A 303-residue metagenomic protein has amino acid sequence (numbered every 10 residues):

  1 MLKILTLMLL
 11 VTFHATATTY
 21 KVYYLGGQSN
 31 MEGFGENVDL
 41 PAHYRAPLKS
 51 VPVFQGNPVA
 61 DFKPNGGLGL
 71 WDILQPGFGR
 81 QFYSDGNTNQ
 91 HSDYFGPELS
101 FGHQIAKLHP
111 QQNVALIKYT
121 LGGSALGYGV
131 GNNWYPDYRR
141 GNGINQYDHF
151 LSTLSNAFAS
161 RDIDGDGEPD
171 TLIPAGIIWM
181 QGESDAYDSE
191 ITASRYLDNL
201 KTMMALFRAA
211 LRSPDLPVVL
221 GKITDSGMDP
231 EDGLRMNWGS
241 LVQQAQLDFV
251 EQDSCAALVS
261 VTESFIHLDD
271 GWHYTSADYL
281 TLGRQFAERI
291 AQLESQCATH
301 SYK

Functional and structural regions predicted by a protein language model:
M1-L7: Sec-dependent signal peptide recognition, specifically the positively charged N-region followed immediately by
I4, A17-T18: Short hydrophobic "helix-edge" motifs at membrane interfaces and signal-peptide entry regions
T12-A15: N-terminal signal peptide c-region/cleavage motif recognized by signal peptidases
T18-Y302: Cell-envelope and extracellular/periplasmic
